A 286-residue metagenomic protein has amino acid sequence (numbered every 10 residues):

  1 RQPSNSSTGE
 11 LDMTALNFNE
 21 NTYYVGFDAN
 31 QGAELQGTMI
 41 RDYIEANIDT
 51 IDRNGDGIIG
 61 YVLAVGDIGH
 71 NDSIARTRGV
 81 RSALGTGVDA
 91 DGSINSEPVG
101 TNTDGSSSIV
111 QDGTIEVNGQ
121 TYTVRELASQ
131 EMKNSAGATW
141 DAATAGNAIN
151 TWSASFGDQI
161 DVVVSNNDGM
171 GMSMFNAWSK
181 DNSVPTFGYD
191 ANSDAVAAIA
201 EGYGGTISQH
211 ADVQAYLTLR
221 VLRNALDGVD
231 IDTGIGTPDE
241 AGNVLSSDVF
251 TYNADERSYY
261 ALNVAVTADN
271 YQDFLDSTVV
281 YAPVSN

Functional and structural regions predicted by a protein language model:
R1-M13, V184-D190: Short beta-strand elements of ligand-binding domains
G9-L11, N17, Y23-D56, A75 (+4 more regions): Hydrophobic alpha-helical segments within soluble ligand-binding/sensing domains
N19-N21, I58-G60, T86-D91, Y122-L127 (+3 more regions): Loop/turn elements at helix/coil->beta-strand transitions in domains of secreted/extracellular proteins
F27-G37, G55-T144, A215: Extracytoplasmic ligand-binding site segments that recognize negatively charged/polar headgroups
M39-T50, N54, S82-A90, A148-S155 (+5 more regions): Structured segments of extracytoplasmic/periplasmic soluble domains in secreted or envelope-associated proteins
G57-G60, A64-I68, D72, L84 (+3 more regions): Hinge/cleft segment of the Venus flytrap/periplasmic-binding protein
V80, D104-S106, Q111, E116-Q120 (+1 more regions): Hydrophobic alpha-helical
D158-S165, F175-D248, D255, Y260 (+1 more regions): Exported/periplasmic ABC-transporter solute-binding proteins
